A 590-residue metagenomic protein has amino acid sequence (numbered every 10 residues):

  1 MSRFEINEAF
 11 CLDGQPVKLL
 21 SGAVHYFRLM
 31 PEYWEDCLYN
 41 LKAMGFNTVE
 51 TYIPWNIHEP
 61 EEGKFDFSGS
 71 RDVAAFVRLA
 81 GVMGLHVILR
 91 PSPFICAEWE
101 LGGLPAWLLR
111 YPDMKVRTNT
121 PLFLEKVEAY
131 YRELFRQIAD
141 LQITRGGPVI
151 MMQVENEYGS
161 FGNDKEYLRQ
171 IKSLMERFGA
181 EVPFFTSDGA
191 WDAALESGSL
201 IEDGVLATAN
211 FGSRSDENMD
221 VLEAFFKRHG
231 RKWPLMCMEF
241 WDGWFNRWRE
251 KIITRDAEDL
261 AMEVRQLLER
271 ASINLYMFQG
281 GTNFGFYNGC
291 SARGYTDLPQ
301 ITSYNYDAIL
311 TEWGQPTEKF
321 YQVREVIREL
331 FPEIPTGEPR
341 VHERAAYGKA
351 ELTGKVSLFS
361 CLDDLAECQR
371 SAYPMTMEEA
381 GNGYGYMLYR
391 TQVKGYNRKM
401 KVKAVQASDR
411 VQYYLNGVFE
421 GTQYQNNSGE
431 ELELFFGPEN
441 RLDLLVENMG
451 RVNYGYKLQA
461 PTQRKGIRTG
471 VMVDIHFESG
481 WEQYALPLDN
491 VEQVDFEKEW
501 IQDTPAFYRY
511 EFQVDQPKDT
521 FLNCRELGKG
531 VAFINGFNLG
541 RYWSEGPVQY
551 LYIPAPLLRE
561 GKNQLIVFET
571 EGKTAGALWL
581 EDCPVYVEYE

Functional and structural regions predicted by a protein language model:
M1-T48, R78: N-terminal carbohydrate-binding accessory modules
Q15, Y52-I57, E61-K64, G69 (+2 more regions): Aromatic- and acidic-residue-enriched carbohydrate-binding clefts of CAZyme catalytic domains
W34-E100, K172-R177: Aromatic-lined substrate-binding rim segments of carbohydrate-active enzymes
V73-L89, P112-V149: An active-site-proximal structural segment forming one wall of the substrate-binding cleft that immediately precedes
L85, R177-F178, N210-T311, Q315 (+1 more regions): Catalytic-core region of carbohydrate-active enzymes that cleave or remodel glycosidic bonds
F123-E202: Active-site neighborhood of glycoside hydrolase catalytic domains
K399-Y414, L442, F512-N535, Y542-W543 (+1 more regions): Aromatic-lined ligand-binding clefts that engage carbohydrates, nucleic acids, or primary amines
E447-G480, G572-E590: Glycine/proline-rich low-complexity spacer/linker segments in large multi-domain proteins
